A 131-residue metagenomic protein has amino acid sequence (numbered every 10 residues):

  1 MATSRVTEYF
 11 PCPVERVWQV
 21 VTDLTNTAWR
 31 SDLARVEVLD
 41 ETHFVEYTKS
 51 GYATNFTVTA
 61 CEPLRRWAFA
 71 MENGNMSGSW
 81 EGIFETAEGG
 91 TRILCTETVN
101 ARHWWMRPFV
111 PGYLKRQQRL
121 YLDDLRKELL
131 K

Functional and structural regions predicted by a protein language model:
M1-E37: Hydrophobic ligand-binding cavity/cleft-lining segments
M1-Y9, R119, K127, K131: Hydrophobic-ligand-binding modules of eukaryotic lipid transfer/binding families
T3-R5, G51-F56, M76-E81: Short, surface-exposed coil-to-beta transition loops
P11-E15, T59-L64, I83-R92, L130-K131: A short, structured loop/turn motif at beta-sheet edges
V36-V38, T54-R65: A short, surface-exposed loop/turn module that caps and links secondary-structure elements
H43-K49, W67-N73: Short beta-strand segments that buttress and anchor functional surface loops
F44, N55-F56, A68, E81 (+1 more regions): C-terminal and inter-domain tail/linker signature
E72-L120, L125-K127: Beta-strand/loop substructures that line and gate deep hydrophobic ligand-binding cavities in soluble
